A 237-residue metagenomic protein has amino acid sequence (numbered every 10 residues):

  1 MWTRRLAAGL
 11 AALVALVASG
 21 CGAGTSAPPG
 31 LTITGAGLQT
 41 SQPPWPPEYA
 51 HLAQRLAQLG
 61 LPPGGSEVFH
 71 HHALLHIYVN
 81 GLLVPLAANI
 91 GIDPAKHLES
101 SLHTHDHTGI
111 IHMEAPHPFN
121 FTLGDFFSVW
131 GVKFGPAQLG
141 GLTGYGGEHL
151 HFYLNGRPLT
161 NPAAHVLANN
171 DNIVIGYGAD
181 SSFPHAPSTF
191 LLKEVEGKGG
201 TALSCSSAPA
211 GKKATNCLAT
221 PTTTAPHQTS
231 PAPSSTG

Functional and structural regions predicted by a protein language model:
M1-L10: Bacterial N-terminal signal peptides that target proteins for export
V17-G20: C-terminal motif of bacterial Sec signal peptides marking the signal peptidase cleavage site
G22-G237: Ubiquitin-like/PB1-type beta-grasp interaction modules and other compact soluble beta-rich domains
